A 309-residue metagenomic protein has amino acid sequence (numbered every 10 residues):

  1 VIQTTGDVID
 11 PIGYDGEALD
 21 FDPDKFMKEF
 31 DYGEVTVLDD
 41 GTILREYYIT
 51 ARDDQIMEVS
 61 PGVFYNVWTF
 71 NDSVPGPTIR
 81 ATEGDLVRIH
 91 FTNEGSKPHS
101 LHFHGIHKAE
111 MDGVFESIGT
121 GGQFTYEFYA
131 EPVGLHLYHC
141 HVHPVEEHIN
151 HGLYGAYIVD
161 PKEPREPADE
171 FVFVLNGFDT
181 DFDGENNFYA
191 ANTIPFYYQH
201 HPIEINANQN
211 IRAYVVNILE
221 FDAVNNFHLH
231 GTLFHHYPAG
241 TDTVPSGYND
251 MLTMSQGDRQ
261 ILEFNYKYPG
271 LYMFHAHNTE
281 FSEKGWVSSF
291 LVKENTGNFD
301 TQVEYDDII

Functional and structural regions predicted by a protein language model:
V1-I309: Copper-binding active sites and cupredoxin-like electron-transfer domains, recognizing His/Cys-rich ligand loops
